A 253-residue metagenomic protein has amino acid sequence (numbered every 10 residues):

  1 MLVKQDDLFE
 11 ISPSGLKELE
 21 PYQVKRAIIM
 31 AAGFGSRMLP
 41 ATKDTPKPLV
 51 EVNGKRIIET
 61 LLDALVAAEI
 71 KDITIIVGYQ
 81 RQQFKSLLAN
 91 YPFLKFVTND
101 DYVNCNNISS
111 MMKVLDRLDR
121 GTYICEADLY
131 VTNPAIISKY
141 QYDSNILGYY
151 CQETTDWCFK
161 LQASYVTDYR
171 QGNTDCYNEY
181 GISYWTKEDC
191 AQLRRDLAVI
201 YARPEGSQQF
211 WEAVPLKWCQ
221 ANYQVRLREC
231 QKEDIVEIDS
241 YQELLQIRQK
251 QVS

Functional and structural regions predicted by a protein language model:
L2-I29, K55-T122, E205: Conserved N-terminal catalytic core of the sugar/cofactor nucleotidyltransferase
K4-A27, Y180-S253: Conserved alpha/beta core of the MobA/IspD/sugar-nucleotide pyrophosphorylase nucleotidyltransferase superfamily
E18-V52: Glycine-rich N-terminal loop/short-helix segment of MobA-like nucleotidyltransferase
A31, V77, E126, G148: Short beta-strand/turn micro-motifs composed of small residues that flank or help shape donor/cofactor-binding pockets
R37, T60, Q83-S86, K113 (+3 more regions): Phosphate- and divalent-cation-binding pockets in alpha/beta enzyme and binding domains that engage nucleotide-derived
P48, F93-K95, Q224-R226: Conserved beta-strand segments of alpha/beta enzyme cores
G121-Y130: Short beta-strand-to-loop acidic/aromatic patch adjacent to the donor-nucleotide binding site
T132-E205: Conserved core of the sugar-phosphate nucleotidyltransferase
